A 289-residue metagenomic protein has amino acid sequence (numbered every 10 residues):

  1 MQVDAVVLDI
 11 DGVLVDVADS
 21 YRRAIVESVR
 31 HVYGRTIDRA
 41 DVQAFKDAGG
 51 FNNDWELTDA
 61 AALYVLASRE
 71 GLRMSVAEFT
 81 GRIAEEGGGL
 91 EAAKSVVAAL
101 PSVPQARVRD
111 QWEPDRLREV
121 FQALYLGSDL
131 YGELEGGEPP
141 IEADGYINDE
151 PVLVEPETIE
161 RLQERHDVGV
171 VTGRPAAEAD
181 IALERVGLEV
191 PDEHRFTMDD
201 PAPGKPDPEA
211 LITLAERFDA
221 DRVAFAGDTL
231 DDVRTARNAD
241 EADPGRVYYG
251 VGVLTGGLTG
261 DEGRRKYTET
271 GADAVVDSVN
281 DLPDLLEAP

Functional and structural regions predicted by a protein language model:
M1, L162-H166, R217-D221: Glycine-rich phosphate-binding loop signature in dinucleotide/nucleotide-binding domains
M1-G50, E56-D59, L63-A67: Active-site neighborhood of HAD-like aspartate-dependent phosphohydrolases
M1-L8, D59, R73-Q105, R109-D115: Non-catalytic pre-domain segments flanking phosphatase-related domains
V7, A98, S102-A106, Q111 (+4 more regions): Short, acidic loop-to-helix structural element flanking the phosphoryl-transfer center in phosphate-processing enzymes
D149, V171-A224, T229-E241: Substrate-recognition "cap/lid" segment bordering the active-site pocket of phosphatases
H166-V170, R222, G271-A272: Short active-site oxyanion
L188-D199, E262-E287: Structural recognition of alpha->loop->beta junctions
A226-A274: Acidic, Mg2+-coordinating phosphoryl-transfer loop and its flanking beta/alpha structural elements, shared across
